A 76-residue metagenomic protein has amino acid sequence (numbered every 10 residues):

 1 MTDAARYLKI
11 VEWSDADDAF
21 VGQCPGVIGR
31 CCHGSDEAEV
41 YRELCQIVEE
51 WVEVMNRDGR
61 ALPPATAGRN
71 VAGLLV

Functional and structural regions predicted by a protein language model:
M1-I10, D17, A38, R42-V76: Short, charged, surface-exposed hinge/linker loops at domain edges that act as mobile lids or interdomain connectors
Y7, F20, R30-C32: Structural detector for hydrophobic anchor residues on beta-strands
E12-G26: Short aromatic-glycine-(Arg/Gly/Cys) micro-motifs in beta-strand/loop hairpins
C24, C31-C32, C45: Generic recognition of cysteine residues
P25-I28, P63: Proline-rich low-complexity regions
I28-E39: A short, exposed loop/beta-hairpin motif centered on an aromatic-Gly-Thr core
